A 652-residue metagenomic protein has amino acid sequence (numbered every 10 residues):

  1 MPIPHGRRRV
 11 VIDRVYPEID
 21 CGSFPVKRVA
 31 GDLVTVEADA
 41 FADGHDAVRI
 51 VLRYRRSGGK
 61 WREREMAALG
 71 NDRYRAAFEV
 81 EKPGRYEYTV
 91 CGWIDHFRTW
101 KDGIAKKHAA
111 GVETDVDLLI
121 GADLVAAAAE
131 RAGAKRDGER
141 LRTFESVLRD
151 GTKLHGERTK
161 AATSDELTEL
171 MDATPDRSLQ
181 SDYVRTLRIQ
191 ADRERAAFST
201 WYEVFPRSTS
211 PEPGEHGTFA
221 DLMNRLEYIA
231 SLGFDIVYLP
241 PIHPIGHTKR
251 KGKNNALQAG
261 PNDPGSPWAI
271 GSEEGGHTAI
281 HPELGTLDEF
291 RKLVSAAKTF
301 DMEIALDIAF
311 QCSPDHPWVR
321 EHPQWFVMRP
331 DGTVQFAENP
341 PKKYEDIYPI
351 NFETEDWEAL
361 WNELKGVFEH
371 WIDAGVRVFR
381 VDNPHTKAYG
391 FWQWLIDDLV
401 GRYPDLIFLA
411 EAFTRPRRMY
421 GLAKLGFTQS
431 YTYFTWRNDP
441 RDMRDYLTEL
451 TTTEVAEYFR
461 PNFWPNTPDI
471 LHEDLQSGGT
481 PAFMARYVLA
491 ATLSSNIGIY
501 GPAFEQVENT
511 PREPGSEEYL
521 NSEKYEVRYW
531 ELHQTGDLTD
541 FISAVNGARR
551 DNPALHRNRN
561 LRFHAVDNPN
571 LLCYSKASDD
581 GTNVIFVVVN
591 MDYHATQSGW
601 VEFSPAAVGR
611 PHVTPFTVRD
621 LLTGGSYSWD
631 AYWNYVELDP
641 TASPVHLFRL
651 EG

Functional and structural regions predicted by a protein language model:
M1-S208, E215-D235, P244, A297 (+4 more regions): Carbohydrate-interacting/catalytic domains
K106, N254-L257, E321-H322, I396-D398 (+2 more regions): Glycine-rich, phosphate-binding/catalytic loops in enzymes
R193, A197-T286, I347-L360: Active-site-adjacent substrate/metal-binding segments within catalytic domains of carbohydrate-active enzymes
W201, Y238, A305-L306, R380 (+3 more regions): Generic enzyme active-site microenvironment
L226-P240, F290-I308, W371: Conserved beta-strand->loop/alpha-helix structural units within folded catalytic cores of enzymes with alpha/beta
P241-K253, I308-W325: Aromatic-lined carbohydrate-binding surfaces of glycoside hydrolases
P264-S295, T299-M302, C312-D540, A544 (+4 more regions): Alpha-amylase-like alpha-glycosidases and glucanotransferases acting on alpha-linked glucans and related
I308, A412, T467, M591 (+1 more regions): Residues immediately flanking
